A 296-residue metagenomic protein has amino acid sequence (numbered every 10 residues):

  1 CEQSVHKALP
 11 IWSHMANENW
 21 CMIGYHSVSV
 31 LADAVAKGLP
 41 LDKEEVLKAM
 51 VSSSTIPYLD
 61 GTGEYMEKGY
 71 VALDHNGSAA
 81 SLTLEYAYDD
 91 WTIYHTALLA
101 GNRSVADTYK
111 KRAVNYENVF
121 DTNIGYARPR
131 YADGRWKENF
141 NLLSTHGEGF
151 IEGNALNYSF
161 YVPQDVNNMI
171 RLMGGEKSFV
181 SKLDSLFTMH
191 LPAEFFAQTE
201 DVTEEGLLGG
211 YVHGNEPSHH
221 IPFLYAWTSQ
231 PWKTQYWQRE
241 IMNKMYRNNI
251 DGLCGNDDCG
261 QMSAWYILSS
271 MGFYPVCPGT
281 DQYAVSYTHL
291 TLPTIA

Functional and structural regions predicted by a protein language model:
C1-E2: Short, exposed "boundary/linker" segments that immediately precede the start of a downstream structural module
H6-L9, T288-T294: Conserved small/polar residues in nucleotide/adenosyl-binding loops
I11-M22, S27: Aromatic/His-enriched, Gly/Pro-containing loop or helix-boundary segments that lie immediately adjacent to catalytic
G24, V28, L39-V114, N118-Y287: Active-site core of glycosidic bond-cleaving carbohydrate-active enzymes
